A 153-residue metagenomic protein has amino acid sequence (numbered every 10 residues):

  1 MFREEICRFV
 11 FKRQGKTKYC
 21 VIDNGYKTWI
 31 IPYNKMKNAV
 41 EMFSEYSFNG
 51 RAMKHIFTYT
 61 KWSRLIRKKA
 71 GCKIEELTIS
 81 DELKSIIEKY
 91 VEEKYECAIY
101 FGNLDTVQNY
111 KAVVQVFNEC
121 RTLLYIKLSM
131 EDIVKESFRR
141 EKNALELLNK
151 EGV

Functional and structural regions predicted by a protein language model:
M1, N118, K150: Residue-level marker of positions within ordered structural domains that often coincide with functionally constrained
F2-N103: Juxta-kinase regulatory segment immediately upstream of eukaryotic protein kinase catalytic domains
I79-E88, K127-V153: A conserved alpha-helical element in kinase catalytic cores
E93, R121, K150-V153: Structural alpha-beta junctions
L104-Y110, V153: A short catalytic or substrate-binding loop motif that flags glycine-/basic-rich loops and adjacent residues that bind
N109-R139: ATP-binding glycine-rich loop module of kinase domains
